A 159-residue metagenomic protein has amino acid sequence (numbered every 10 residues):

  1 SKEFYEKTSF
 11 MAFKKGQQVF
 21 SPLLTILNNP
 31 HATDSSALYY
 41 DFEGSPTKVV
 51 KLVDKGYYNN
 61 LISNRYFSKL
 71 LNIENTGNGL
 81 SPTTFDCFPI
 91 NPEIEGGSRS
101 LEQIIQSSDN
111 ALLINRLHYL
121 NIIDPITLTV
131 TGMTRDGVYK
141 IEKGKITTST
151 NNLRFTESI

Functional and structural regions predicted by a protein language model:
E3, F10-I159: Dual-mode signal for accessory low-complexity, basic/Gly-rich regions
